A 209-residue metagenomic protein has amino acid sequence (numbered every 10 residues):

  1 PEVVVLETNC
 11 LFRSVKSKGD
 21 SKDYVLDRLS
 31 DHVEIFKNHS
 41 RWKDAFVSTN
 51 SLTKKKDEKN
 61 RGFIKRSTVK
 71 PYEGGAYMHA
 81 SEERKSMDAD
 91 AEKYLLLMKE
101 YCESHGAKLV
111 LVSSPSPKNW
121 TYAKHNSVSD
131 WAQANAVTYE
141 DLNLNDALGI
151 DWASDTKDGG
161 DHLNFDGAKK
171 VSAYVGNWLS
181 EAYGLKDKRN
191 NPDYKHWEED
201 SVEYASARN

Functional and structural regions predicted by a protein language model:
V5-C10, S14-G106, N190-N209: Secreted/periplasmic serine-hydrolase-like ester/acetyl group-modifying domain
K70-I150: Flexible, glycine-rich surface segments
N126-E203, R208: C-terminal regions of proteins
